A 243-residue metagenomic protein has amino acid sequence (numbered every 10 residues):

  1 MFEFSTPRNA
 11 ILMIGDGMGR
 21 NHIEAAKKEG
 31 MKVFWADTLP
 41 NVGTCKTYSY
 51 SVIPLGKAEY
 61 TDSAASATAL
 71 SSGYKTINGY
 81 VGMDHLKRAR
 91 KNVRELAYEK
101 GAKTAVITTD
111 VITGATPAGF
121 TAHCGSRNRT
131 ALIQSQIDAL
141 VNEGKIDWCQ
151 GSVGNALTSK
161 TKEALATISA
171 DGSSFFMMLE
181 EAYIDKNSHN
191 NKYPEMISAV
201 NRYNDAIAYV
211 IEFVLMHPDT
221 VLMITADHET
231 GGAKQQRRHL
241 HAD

Functional and structural regions predicted by a protein language model:
M1-A25, L70, K75-N78, H85 (+2 more regions): Mobile, glycine-rich extracellular loop/lid and propeptide segments that shape or gate substrate/ligand access
P7-N9, G15-T68, T113-D243: A post-motif C-terminal structural segment
I77-Y80, M196: A short, structure-level motif marking secondary-structure boundaries and short turns
G79-V81, N187-S188: A generic structural signal for short coil/turn motifs at secondary-structure boundaries
D84-H85, A156: Residues that cap or flank secondary-structure elements
